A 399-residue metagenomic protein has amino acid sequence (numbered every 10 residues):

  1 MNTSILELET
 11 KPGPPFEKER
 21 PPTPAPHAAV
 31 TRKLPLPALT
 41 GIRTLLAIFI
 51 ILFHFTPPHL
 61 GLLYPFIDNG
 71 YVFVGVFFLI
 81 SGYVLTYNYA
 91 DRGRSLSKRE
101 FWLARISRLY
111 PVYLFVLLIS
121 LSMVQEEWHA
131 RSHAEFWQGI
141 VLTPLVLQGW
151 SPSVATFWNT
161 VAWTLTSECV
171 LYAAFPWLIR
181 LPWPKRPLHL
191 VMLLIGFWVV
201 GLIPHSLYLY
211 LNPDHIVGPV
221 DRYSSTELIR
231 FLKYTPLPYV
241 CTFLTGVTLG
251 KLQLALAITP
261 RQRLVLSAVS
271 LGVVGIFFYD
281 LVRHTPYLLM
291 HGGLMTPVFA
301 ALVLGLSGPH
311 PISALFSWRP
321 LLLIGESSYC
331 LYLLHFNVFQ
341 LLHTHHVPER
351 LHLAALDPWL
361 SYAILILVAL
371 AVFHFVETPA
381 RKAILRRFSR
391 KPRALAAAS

Functional and structural regions predicted by a protein language model:
M1-V220, S327-C330, P348-S399: Membrane-cytosol interface segments of multi-pass membrane proteins, especially ER/Golgi lipid-handling enzymes
L63-Y71, S224, L228-L232, P286-G293 (+1 more regions): Non-cytosolic membrane-interface motifs at loop->transmembrane helix junctions
T86-G93, V124-Q125, W177-P184, V247-A257 (+2 more regions): Structural signal for the C-terminal ends of transmembrane alpha-helices and the immediately following loop
S153-N159, S224-L237: Short aromatic-rich membrane-water interface segments that cap or initiate transmembrane helices in multi-pass membrane
L171-Y172, T242, G246: Alpha-helical transmembrane segments that form the membrane-embedded catalytic/substrate-binding core of multi-pass
L194-V199, P260-V274, R319, A398-S399: Signature aromatic-anchored transmembrane alpha helix within multi-pass, membrane-resident enzymes that catalyze glycan
F197-V199, V247, Q340: Residue-level recognition of pore/gate-forming positions within transmembrane alpha-helices of multi-pass
T235, Y239, F243, S267-P379: Alpha-helical transmembrane segments of multi-pass integral membrane proteins
